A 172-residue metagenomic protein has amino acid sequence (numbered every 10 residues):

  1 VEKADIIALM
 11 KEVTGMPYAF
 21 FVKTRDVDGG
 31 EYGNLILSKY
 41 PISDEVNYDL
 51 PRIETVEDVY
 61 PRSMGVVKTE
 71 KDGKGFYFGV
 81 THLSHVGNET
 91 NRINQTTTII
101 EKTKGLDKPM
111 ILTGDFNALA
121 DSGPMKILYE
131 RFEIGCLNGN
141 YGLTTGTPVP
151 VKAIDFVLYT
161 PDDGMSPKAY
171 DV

Functional and structural regions predicted by a protein language model:
V1-G75, G164-V172: Structured beta-strand-rich core segments of catalytic domains in phosphoester-bond hydrolases
K3-A4, G30, E89-I93, T147 (+1 more regions): Solvent-exposed, acidic/flexible segments
K3-I6, M10, R92-Q95, I99 (+1 more regions): Stable alpha-helical elements in mature extracytoplasmic
F20-F21, L35-I36, V66, Y77-V80 (+3 more regions): Structural recognition of the beta-strand scaffold that forms the well-ordered cores of secreted hydrolase catalytic
R25, P41, H82-S84, F116-L119: Catalytic metal-binding/acid-base residues of hydrolase active sites
E70, T90, T103-M110, F116-V172: Metal-dependent phosphoester-hydrolase catalytic domains
E70-T90: Metal-dependent phosphoester/phosphodiester hydrolase catalytic core
